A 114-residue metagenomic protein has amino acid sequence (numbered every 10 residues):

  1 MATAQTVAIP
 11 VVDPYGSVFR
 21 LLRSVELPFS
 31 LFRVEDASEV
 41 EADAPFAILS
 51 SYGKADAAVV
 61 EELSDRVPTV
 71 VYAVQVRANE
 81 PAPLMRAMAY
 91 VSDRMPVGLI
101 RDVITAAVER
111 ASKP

Functional and structural regions predicted by a protein language model:
M1-S30, P96, R101-P114: Non-catalytic signal-transmission and effector/linker regions of two-component phosphorelay proteins
V11-V12, L49-S50, Y90: Active-site-adjacent beta-strand anchor residues
F19, S38-T69, A73-E80: Conserved phosphotransfer microenvironments
L22-S24, V59-E62, A82-L84, D102: Short amphipathic alpha-helical segments
E26-F32, P45-F46, R66-V70, L84-R94: Active-site regions of enzymes building and remodeling cell-envelope glycoconjugates
V34-E35, A73-P114: Output/docking surface of receiver
